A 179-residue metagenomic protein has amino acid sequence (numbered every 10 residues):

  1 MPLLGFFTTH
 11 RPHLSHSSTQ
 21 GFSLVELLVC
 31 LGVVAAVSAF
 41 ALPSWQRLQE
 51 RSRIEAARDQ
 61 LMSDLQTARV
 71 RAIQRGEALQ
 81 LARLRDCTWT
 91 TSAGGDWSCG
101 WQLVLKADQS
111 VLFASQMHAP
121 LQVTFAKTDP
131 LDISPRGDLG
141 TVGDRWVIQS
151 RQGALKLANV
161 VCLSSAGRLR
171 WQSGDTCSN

Functional and structural regions predicted by a protein language model:
P2-H13, A36, F40-Q74, A78-N179: N-terminal helix-rich module
F6-A35: Glycine-centered recognition micro-motifs in short, flexible terminal segments and loops
